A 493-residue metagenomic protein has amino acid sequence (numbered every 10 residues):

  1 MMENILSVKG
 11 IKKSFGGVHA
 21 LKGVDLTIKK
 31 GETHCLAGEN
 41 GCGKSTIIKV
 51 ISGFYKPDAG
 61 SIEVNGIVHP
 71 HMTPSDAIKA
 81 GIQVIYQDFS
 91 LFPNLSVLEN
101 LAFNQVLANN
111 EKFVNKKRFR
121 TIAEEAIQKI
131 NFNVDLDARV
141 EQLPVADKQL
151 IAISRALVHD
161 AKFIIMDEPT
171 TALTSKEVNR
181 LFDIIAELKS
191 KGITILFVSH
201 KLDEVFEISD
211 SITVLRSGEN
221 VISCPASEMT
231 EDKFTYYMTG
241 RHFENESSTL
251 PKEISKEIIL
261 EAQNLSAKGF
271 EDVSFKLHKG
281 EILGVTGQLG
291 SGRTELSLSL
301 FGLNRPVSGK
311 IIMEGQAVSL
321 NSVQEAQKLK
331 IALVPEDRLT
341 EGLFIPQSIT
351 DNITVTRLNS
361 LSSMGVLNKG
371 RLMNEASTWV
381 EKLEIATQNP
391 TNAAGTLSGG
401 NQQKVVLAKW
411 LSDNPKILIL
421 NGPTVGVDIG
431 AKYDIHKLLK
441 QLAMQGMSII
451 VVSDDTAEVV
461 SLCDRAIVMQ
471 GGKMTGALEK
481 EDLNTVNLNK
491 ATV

Functional and structural regions predicted by a protein language model:
M2-V493: Glycine-rich phosphate-binding loops of nucleotide-dependent enzymes
